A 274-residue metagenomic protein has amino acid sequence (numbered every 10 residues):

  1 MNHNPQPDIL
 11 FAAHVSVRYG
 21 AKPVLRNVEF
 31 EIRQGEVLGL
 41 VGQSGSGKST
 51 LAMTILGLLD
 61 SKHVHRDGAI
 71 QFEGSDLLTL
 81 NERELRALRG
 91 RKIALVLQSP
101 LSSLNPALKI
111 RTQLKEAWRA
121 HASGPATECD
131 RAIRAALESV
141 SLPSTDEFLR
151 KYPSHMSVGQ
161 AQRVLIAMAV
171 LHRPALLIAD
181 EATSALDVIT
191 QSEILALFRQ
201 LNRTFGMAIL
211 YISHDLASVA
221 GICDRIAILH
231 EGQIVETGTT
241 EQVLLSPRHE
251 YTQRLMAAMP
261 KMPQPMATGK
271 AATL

Functional and structural regions predicted by a protein language model:
V41-Q43: The feature captures the beta-strand-to-loop junction immediately N-terminal to the Walker
V64-D76: Conserved ABC transporter NBD signature motif
Y152-M156, Q160: Conserved ABC ATPase signature
L171-A175: A short, proline-enriched helix->beta-strand linker immediately N-terminal to the Walker B motif in ABC-type P-loop
V219-G221: A short, surface-exposed alpha-helical micro-motif characterized by mixed small hydrophobic and charged/polar residues
I234-G238: ABC ATPase "signature
